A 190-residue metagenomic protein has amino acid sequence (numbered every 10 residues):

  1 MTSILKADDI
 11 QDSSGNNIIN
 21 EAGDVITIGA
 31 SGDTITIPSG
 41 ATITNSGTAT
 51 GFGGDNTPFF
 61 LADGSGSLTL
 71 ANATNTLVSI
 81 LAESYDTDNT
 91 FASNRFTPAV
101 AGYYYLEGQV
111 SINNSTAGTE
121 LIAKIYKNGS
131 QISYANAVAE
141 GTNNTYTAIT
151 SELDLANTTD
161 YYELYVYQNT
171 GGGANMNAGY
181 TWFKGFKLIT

Functional and structural regions predicted by a protein language model:
M1-T74: Intrinsic low-complexity, repeat-rich intrinsically disordered segments enriched in small/flexible residues
I4, D12-S13, A22, T90-A92 (+2 more regions): Residues that act as N-cap/strand-start positions at coil-to-secondary-structure junctions
I4, I37, A117-T119, T158: Short loop/turn segments at connectors of secondary-structure elements within structured domains
G47-G118, A135-N136, T142-N143, G172-T190: Terminal (often C-terminal
A101-Y103, N157-Y161: Extracellular Ig-like/FN3 beta-sandwich strand-entry sites
G118-Q131: Short, surface-exposed beta-strand/strand-loop-strand elements in extracellular ectodomains
Y146-D154: Exposed aromatic-hydrophobic patches
Y165-G172: Short beta-strand-plus-loop segments that form exposed binding edges in beta-rich domains
